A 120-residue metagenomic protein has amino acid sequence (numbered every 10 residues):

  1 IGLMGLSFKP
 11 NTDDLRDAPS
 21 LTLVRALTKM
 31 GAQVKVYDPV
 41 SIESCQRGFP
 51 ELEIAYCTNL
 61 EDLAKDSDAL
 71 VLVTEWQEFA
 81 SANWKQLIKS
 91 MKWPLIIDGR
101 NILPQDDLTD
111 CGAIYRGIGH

Functional and structural regions predicted by a protein language model:
I1-H120: Structural/interface elements that position substrates and couple domains in central-metabolism enzymes
